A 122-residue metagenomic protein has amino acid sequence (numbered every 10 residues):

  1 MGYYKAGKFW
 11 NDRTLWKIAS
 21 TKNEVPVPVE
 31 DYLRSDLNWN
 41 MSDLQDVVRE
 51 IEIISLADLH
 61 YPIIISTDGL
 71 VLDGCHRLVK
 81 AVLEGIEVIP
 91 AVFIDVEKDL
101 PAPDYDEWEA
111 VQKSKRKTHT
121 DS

Functional and structural regions predicted by a protein language model:
M1-A19: N-terminal leader/domain-start detector
W16-D31, A110-S122: Histidine- and aromatic-rich ligand-binding microenvironments
K22-L72: Short alpha-helix boundary/capping and kink motifs at helix termini
W39-Q45, V96-S122: Amphipathic, charge-rich alpha-helical segments that serve as recognition/docking helices
A57, G85-I86: A short, structural micro-pattern
D68, I94-V96: Beta-hairpin (beta-strand-turn-beta-strand) motif
D68-E84: A sequence-level detector for short glycine-anchored, His/Arg-bearing signature motifs that mark catalytic or binding
E87-I94: Short hydrophobic/aromatic-enriched beta-strand-loop microsegments
